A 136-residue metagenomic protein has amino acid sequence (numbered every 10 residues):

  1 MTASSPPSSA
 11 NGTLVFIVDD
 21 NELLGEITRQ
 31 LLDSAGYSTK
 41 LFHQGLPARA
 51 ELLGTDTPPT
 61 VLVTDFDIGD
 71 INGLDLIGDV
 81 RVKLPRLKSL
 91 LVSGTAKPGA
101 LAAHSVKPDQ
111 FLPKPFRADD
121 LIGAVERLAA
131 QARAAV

Functional and structural regions predicted by a protein language model:
M1-F16, E22-L31, A35, P47-L53 (+7 more regions): Non-catalytic signal-transmission and effector/linker regions of two-component phosphorelay proteins
V18-D19, F42, L62: Conserved sequence signature across two-component system core domains
H43-Q44, N72-D75: Acidic catalytic/metal-coordinating carboxylates
L62, F111-L112: Two-component signal transduction core modules
D65: Active-site residues of response regulator receiver
G69: The feature encodes the CheY-like receiver
T95-G99: Negatively charged, flexible loop motifs adjacent to catalytic sites in prokaryotic signal transduction proteins
